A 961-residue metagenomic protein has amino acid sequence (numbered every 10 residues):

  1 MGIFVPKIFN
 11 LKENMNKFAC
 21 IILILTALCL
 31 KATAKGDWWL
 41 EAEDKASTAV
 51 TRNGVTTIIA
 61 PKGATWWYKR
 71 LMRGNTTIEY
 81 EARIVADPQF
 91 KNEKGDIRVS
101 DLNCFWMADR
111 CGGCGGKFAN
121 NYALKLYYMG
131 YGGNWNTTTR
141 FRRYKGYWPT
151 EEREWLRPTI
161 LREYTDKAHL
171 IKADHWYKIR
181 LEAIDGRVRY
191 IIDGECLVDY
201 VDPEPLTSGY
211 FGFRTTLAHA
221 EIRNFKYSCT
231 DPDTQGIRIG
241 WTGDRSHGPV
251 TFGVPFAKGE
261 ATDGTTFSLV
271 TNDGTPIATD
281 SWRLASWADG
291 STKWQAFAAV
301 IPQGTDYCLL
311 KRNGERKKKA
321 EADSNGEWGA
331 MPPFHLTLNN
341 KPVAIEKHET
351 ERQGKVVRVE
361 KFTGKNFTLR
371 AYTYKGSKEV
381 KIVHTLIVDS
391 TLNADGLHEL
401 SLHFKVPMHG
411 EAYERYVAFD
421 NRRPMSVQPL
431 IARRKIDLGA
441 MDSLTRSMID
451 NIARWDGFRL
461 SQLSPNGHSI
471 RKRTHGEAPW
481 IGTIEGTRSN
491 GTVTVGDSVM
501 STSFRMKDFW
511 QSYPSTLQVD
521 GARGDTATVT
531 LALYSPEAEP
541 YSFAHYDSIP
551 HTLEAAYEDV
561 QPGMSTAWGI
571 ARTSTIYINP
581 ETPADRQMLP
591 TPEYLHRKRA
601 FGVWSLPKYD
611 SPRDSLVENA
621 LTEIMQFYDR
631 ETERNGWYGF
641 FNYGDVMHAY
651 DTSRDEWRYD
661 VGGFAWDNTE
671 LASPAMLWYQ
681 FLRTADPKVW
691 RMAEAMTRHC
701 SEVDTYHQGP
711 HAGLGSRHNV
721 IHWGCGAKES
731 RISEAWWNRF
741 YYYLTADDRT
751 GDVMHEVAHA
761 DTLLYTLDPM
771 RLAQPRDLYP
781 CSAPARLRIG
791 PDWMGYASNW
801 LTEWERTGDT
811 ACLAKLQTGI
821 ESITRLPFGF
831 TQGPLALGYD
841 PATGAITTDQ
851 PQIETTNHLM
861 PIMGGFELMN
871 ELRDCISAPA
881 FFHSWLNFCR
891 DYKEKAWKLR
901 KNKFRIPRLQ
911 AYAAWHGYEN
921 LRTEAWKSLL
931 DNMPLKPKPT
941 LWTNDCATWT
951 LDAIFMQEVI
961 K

Functional and structural regions predicted by a protein language model:
T48-A64, V357: Short carbohydrate-recognition loop motifs
K62-E152: Secretory/extracellular carbohydrate-interaction modules and structurally similar beta-sandwich "look-alikes"
Y80, H175-A183, V188-Y190: Short tryptophan-centered beta-strand motifs in secreted/extracellular beta-sheet-rich domains of glycan-recognition
A108-G113, K117-T139, A298, A322-R599 (+4 more regions): Beta-strand/loop-rich accessory regions of lumenal/periplasmic or secreted enzymes, predominantly carbohydrate-active
R153-K178: Short, aromatic/His-centered strand-loop micro-motif at the edge of beta-sheets
I192-Y210: Short, solvent-exposed beta-strand-to-loop segments that form ligand-recognition rims of beta-rich domains
P205-P232: Ligand-recognition surfaces built from glycine- and aromatic
A584-L589, S615, T802, R806-G829 (+1 more regions): Terminal, non-catalytic domain-edge segments
